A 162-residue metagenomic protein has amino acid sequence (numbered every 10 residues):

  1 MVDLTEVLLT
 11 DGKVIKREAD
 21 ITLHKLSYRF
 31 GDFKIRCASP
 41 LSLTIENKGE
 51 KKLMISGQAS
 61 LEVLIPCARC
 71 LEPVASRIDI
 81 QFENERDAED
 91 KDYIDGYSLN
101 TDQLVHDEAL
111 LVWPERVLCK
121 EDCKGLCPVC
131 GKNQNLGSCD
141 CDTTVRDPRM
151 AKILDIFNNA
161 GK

Functional and structural regions predicted by a protein language model:
M1-K162: Structured interface patches
